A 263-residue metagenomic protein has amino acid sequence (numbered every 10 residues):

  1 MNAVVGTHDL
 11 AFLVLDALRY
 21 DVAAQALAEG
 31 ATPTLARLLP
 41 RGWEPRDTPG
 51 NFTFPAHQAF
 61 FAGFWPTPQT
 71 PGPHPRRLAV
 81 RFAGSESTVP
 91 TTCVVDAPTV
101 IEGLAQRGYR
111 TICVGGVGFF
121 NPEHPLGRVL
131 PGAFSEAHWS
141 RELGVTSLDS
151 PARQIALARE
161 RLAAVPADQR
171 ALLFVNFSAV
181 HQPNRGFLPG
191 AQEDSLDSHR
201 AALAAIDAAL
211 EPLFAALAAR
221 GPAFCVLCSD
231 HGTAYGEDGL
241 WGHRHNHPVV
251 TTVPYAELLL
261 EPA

Functional and structural regions predicted by a protein language model:
M1-A263: Catalytic domains that recognize anionic headgroups
